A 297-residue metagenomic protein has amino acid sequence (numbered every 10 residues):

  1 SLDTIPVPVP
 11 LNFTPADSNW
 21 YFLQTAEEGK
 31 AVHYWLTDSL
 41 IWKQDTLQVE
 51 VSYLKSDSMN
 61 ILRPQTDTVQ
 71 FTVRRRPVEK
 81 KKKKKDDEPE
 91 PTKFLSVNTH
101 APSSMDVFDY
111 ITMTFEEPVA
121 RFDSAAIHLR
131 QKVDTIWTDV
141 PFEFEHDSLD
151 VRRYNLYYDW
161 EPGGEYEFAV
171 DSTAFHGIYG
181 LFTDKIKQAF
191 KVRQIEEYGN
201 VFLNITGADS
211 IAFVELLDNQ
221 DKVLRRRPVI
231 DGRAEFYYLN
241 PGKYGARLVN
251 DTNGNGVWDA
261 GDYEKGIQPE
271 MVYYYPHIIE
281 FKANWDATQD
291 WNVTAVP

Functional and structural regions predicted by a protein language model:
S1-P297: N-terminal targeting or signal-anchor segments and their processing/structural boundaries
